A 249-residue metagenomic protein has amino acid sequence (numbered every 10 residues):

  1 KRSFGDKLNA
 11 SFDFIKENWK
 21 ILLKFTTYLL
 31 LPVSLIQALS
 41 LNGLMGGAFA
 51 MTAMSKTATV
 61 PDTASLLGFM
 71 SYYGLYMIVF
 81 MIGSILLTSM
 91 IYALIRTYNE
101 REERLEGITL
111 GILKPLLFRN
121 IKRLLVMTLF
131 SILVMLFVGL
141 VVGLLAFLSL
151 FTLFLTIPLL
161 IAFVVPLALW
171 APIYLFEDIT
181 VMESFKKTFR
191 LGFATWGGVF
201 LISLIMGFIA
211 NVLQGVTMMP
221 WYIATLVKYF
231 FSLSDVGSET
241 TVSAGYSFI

Functional and structural regions predicted by a protein language model:
K1-M45, G107-L110, L159-D235: Nonpolar helix-loop interface/hinge motif
W19-K20, G43-T57, T63-L66: Post-signal peptide N-terminal segment of secreted/secretory-pathway proteins
T27, L31, G74, I78 (+8 more regions): Residue-level signature of the transmembrane alpha-helical core of multi-pass small-molecule transporters
L29-T52, F80-I91: Transmembrane-helix bundle segments that line or gate the permeation/cavity pathway in multi-pass membrane proteins
S55-Y76, V199-F200, S234-I249: Membrane-interface segments at the starts/ends of alpha-helical transmembrane spans
L67-E106, V142-E183, Y222-L226, S243-I249: Selective recognition of hydrophobic, aromatic-rich stretches within alpha-helical transmembrane segments of polytopic
G68-M81, G111-G139: Alpha-helical membrane-spanning segments of integral membrane proteins, especially the hydrophobic core of TM bundles
L129-F147, I209-A224: Alpha-helical transmembrane segments and their membrane-interface junctions in multi-pass membrane proteins
